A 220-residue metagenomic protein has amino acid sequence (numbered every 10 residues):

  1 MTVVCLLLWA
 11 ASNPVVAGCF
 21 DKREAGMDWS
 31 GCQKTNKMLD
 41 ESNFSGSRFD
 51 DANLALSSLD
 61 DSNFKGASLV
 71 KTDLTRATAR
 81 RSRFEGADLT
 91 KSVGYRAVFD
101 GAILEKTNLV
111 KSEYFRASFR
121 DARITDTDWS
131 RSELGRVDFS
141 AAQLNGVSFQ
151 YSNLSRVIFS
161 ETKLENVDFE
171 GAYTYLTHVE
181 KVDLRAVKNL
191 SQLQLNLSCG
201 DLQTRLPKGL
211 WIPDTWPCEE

Functional and structural regions predicted by a protein language model:
V4-C5, V15: Cleavable N-terminal signal peptides
V15-E220: Tandem repeat scaffolds
